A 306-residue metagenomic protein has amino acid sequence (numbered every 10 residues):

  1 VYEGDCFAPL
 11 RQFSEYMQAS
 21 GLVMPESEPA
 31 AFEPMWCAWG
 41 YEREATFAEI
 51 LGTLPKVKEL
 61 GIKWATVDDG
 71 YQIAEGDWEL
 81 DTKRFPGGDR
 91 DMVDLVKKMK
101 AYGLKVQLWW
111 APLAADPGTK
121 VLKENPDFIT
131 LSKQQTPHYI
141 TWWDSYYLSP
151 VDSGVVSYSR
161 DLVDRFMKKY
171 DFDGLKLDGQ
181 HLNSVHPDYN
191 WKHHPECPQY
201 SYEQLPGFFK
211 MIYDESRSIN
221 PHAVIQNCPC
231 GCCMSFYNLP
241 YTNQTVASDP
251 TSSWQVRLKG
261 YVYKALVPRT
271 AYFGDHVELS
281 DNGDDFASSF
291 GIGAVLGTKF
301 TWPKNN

Functional and structural regions predicted by a protein language model:
V1-P25: Beta-strand-rich recognition/accessory modules
E3, F7, R43-F47, D89 (+4 more regions): Generic detection of long, well-ordered alpha-helical segments
P29-D164, K168-G174, Q180-H194: Aromatic-lined carbohydrate-binding/catalytic grooves of carbohydrate-active enzymes
T53, N305-N306: Extended, well-ordered alpha-helical scaffold segments
G88-L104, C197-N220: Alpha-helix-loop-beta-strand connector modules within alpha/beta enzyme cores
D116, V121-S157, D161, E203-N305: Glycan-recognition surfaces
Y189-Y200, L239-Y241: Short glycine/threonine-rich loop-to-helix capping motif typified by GTGT followed within a few residues by an Asp-Pro
